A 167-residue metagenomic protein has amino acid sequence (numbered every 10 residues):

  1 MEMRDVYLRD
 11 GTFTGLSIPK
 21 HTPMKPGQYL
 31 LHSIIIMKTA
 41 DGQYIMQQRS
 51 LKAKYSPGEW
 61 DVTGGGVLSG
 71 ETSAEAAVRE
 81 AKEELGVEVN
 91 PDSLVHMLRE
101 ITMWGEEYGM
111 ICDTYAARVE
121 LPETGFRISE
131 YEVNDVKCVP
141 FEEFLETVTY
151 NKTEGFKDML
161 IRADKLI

Functional and structural regions predicted by a protein language model:
M1-I34, A40: Acidic, metal-coordinating catalytic segment for phosphate/diphosphate chemistry, firing primarily on the Nudix
D10, T39-G42, S50, R118-E123 (+1 more regions): Short loop segments at secondary-structure junctions
F13, H96-M97: Residue-level detector of beta-propeller blades
H21, P57-G58, L98-E100, E106-I167: Nudix hydrolase/Nudix homology domain
G27, A53-K54, W104-E107: Short glycine/serine/proline-enriched coil/turn segments at secondary-structure junctions
H32-G64: A glycine-rich, hydrophobic loop/mini-helix early in the fold
I45-M46, V62-H96: The catalytic Nudix box helix
